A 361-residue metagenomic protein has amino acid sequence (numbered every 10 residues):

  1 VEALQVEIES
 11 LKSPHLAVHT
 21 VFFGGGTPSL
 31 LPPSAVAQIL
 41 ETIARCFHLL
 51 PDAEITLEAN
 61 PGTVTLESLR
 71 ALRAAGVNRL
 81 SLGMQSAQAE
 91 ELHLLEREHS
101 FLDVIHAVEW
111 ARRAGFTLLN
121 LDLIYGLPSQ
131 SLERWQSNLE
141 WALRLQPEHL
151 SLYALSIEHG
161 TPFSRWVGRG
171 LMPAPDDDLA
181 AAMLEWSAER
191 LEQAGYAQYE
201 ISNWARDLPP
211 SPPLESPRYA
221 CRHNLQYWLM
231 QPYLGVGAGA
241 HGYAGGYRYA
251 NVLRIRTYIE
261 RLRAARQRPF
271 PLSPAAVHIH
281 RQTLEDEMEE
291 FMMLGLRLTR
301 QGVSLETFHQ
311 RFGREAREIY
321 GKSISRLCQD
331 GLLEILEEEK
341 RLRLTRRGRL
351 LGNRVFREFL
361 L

Functional and structural regions predicted by a protein language model:
V1-R314: C-terminal scaffold of the Radical SAM
L179, K322-S325, N353: Auxiliary N-terminal substrate/complex-recognition segments of SAM-dependent methyltransferases
G246-R248, D330, R354-F356: A short, polar/proline- and glycine-enriched secondary-structure boundary/capping micro-motif
L305-E306, E318-Y320, I335: Extended hydrophobic-aromatic, low-complexity segments
R314-Q329: Short amphipathic alpha-helical interaction segments
C328-E338: A short, conserved structural fragment
K340-T345: Minor-groove-contacting beta-hairpin "wing" of winged helix-turn-helix DNA-binding domains
R347-L361: Short, amphipathic alpha-helical interaction segments positioned at domain boundaries
